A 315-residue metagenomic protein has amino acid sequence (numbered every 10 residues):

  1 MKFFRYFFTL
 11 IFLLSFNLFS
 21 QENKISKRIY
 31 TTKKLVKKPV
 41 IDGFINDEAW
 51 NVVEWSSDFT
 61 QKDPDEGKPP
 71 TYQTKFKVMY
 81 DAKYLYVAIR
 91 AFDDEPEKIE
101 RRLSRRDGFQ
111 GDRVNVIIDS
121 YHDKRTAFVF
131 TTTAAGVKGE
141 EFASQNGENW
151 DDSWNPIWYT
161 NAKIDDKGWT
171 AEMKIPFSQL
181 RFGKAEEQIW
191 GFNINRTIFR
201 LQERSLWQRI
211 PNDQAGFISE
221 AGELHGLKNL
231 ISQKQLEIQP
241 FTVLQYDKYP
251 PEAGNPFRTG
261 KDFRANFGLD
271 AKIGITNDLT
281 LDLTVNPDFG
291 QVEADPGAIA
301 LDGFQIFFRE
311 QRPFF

Functional and structural regions predicted by a protein language model:
K2-L10: Sec-dependent signal peptide recognition, specifically the positively charged N-region followed immediately by
L10-S20: Hydrophobic h-region of N-terminal signal peptides that target proteins for export in Gram-negative bacteria
Q21-F315: Structural preference for beta-rich elements and adjacent junctions enriched in aromatics
